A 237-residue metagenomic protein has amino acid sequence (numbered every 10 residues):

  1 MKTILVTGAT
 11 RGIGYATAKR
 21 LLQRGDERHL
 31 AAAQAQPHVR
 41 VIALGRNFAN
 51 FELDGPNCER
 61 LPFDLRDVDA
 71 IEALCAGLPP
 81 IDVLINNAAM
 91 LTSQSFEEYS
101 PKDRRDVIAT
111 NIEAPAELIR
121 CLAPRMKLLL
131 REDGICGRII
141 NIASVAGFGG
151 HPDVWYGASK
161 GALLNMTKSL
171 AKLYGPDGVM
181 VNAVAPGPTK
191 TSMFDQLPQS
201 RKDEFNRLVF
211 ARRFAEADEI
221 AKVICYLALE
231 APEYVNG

Functional and structural regions predicted by a protein language model:
T10-R11: Conserved glycine-rich cofactor-binding loop
S95-F96, D103-I108, F194, F205: Substrate-binding pocket helix/loop in short-chain dehydrogenase/reductase
I119, S159-K160, T167: Active-site helix of classical SDR
P124, K172-L173, E233: Alpha-helical segment proximal to the catalytic Tyr-Lys
S144: Residue(s) in the substrate-gating loop at a strand-loop-helix junction that position the organic substrate next
G175, M180, V235-G237: Short, small/polar-rich loop/turn modules that mediate ligand/substrate recognition or access, typified
R213-G237: C-terminal substrate-recognition "lid" of short-chain dehydrogenase/reductases
